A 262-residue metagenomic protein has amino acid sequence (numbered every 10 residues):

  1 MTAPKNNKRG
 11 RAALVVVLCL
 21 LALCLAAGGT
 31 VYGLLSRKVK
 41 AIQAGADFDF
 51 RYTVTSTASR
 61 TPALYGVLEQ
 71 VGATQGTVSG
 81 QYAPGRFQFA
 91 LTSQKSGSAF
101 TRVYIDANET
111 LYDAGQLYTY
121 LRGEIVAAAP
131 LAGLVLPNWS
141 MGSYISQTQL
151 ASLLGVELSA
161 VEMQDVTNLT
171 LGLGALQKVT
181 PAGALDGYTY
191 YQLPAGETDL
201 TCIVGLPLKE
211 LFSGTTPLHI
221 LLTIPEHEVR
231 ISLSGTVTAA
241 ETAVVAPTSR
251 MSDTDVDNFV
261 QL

Functional and structural regions predicted by a protein language model:
T2-V16, A22-L262: Subset-of-secretome marker
